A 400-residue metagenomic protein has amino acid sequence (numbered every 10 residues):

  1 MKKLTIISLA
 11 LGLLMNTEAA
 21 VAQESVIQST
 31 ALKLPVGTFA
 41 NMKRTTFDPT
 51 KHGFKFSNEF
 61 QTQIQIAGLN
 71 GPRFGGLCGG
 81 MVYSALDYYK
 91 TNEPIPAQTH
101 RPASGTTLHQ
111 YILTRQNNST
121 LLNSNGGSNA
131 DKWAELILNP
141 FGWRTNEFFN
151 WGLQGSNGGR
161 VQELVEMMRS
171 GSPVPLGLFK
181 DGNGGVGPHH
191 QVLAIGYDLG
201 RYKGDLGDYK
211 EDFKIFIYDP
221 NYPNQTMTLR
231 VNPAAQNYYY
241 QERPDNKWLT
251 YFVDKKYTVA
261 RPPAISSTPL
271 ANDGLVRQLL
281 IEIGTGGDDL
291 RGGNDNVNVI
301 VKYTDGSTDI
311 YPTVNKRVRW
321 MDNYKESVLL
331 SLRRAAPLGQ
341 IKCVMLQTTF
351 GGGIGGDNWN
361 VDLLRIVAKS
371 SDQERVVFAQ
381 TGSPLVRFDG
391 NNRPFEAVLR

Functional and structural regions predicted by a protein language model:
M1-L4: Positively charged n-region of N-terminal signal peptides that target proteins for export
S8-N16: Bacterial N-terminal signal peptides
E18-A22: Sec/Tat signal peptide C-region and signal peptidase I cleavage site
T45-N157: Cysteine-nucleophile protease catalytic domains, especially the papain-like/related folds used in DUB/UBL proteases
G152-G207: Active-site-adjacent substructure of cysteine-protease-like catalytic cores
M168-G177, D212-F216, K342-M345: Short, hydrophobic/aromatic-rich segments at coil-to-beta transitions
G185-H189, D198-R277: Cys-His-centered catalytic/binding microenvironment captured across papain-like cysteine peptidases and homologous
D273-R400: Regulatory, non-catalytic segments
